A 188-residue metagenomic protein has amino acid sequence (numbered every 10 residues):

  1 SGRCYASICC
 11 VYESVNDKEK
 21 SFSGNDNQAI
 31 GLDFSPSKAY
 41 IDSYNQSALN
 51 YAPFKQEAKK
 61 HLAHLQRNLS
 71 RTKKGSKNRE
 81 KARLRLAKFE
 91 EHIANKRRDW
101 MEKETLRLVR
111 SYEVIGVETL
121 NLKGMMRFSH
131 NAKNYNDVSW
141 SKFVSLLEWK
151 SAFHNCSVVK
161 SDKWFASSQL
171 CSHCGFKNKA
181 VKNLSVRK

Functional and structural regions predicted by a protein language model:
G2-K188: Positively charged, helix-rich recognition surfaces that bind polyanionic ligands
